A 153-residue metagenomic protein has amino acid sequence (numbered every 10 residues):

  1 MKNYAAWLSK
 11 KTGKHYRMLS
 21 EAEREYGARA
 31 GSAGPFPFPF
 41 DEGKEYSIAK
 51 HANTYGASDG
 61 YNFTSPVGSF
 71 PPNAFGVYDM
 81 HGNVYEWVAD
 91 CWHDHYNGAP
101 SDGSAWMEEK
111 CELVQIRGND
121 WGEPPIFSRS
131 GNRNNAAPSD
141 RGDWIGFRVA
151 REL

Functional and structural regions predicted by a protein language model:
M1-N134, P138-D143: Functional-site microenvironments in short loops/helix caps that host divalent-cation chemistry
D143-L153: Short, structured beta-strand segments at or near domain termini in extracellular proteins/domains
